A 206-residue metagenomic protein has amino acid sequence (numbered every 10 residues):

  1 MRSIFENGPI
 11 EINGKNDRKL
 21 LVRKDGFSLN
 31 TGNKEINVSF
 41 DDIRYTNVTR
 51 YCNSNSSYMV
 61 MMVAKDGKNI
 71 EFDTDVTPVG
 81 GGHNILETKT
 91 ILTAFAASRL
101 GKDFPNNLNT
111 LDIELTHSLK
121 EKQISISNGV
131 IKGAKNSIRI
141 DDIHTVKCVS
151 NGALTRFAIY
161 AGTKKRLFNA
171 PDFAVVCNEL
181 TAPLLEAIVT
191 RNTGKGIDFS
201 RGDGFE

Functional and structural regions predicted by a protein language model:
M1-I12, N16-V22, E206: Short Lys/Arg-enriched alpha/beta "domain-start" segment
I4, G26-S28, V63: Compositionally biased, low-complexity repeat tracts
F5-G8, L86-E87, S118-E121: A broad, low-specificity signal for short, low-complexity segments enriched in glycine/proline and polar/charged
I12-N53, T116-G162: Phosphoinositide-binding peripheral membrane targeting modules
R44-L115, D142-E206: Acidic, Ser/Thr- and proline-rich intrinsically disordered linker/docking segments of eukaryotic scaffolds
